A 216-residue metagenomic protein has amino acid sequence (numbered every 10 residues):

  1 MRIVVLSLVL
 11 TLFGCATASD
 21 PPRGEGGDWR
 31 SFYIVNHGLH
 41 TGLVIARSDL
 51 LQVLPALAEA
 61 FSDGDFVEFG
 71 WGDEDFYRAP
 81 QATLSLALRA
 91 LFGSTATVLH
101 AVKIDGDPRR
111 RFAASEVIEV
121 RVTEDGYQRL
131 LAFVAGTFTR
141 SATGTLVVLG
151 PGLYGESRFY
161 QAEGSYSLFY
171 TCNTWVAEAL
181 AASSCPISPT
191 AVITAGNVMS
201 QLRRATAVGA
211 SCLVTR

Functional and structural regions predicted by a protein language model:
R2-S7: Sec-dependent signal peptide recognition, specifically the positively charged N-region followed immediately by
L12-G14: C-terminal motif of bacterial Sec signal peptides marking the signal peptidase cleavage site
A16, D20-S31, V35-N36, A46-Q161: Non-catalytic ligand/cofactor/substrate-binding and regulatory segments of enzyme domains
G38-H40: His-enriched metal-coordination microenvironments in redox/metal-binding proteins
G42-V44: Short beta-strand scaffold segments in enzyme catalytic cores
G136-R216: Activation targets extended, charge/polar-rich intrinsically disordered C-terminal tails
